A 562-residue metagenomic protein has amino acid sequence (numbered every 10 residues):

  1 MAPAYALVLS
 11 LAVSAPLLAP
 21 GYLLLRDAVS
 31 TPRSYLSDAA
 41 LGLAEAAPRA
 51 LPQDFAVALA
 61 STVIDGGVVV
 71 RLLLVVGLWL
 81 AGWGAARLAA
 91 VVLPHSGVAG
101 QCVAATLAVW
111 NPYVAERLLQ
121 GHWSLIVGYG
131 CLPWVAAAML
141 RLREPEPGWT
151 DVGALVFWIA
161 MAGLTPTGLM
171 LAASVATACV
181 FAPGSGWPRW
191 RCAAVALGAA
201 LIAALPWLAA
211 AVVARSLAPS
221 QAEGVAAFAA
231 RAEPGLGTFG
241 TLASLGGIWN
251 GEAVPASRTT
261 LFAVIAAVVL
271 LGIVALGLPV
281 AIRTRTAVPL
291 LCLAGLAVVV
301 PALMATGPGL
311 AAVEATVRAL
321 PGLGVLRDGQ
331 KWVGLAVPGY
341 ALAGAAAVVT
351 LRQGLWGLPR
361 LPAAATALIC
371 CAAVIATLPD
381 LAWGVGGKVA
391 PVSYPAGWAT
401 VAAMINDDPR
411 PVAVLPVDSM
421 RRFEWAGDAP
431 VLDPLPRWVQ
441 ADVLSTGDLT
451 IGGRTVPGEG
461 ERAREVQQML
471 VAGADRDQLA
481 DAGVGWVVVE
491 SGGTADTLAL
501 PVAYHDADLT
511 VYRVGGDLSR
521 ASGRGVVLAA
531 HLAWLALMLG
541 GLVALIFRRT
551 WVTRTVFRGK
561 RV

Functional and structural regions predicted by a protein language model:
P3-L7, Q221-E223, A373-V562: Extracytoplasmic
Y5-E45, R191-L242, V412-V417, R421-D433: Aromatic-rich transmembrane-lumenal/periplasmic boundary elements in polytopic membrane proteins
A6-G82, T106, W110-L118, W123-V127: Membrane-interface coil-to-helix junctions
A40-L43, A47, L197-G198, L205-A281 (+5 more regions): Periplasmic/ER-lumenal interhelical loops and adjacent helix-loop junctions in multi-pass membrane proteins
H95, T177, L201, A345-P379 (+2 more regions): Signature aromatic-anchored transmembrane alpha helix within multi-pass, membrane-resident enzymes that catalyze glycan
V114-I126, A256-L261, L291-A343, T350-G354 (+1 more regions): Membrane-helix boundary/interfacial segments in multi-pass membrane proteins
R141-A160, R189-A194: Short hydrophobic alpha-helices at membrane interfaces in multi-pass membrane enzymes
A263-V298, M538-W551: Hydrophobic, aromatic-rich transmembrane alpha-helices and their immediate juxtamembrane boundary segments
